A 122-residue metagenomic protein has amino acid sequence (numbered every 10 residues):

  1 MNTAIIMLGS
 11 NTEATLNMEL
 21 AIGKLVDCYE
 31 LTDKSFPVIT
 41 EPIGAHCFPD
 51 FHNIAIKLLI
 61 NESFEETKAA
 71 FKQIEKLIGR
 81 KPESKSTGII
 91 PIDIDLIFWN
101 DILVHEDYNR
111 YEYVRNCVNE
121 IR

Functional and structural regions predicted by a protein language model:
M1-I5: Extreme N-terminal starter segment of soluble prokaryotic enzymes
L8: Active-site nucleotide/adenylate-binding loops and adjacent lid/helix of ATP-dependent enzymes
L16-S63: Short, surface-exposed acidic-centric catalytic microdomains
I43-F51, E62-R122: Flexible, gly/pro- and Lys/Arg-enriched active-site loops
